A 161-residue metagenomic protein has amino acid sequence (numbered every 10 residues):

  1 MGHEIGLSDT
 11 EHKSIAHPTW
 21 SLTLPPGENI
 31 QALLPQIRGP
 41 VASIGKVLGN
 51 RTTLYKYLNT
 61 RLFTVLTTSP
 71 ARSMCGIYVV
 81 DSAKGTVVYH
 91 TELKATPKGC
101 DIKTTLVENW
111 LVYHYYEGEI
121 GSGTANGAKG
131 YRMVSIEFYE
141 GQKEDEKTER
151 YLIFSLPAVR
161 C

Functional and structural regions predicted by a protein language model:
M1, G6, T60-A71, K103-G123 (+1 more regions): Short beta-strand elements that form the blades of beta-propeller/WD-repeat-like and other beta-sheet-rich scaffold
M1-P35, K46, K143-D145: Extended alpha-helical scaffold segments
G2, G76-G85, A128-Q142: Beta-propeller blade signature
L24-Y55, L93-N109, R150-C161: Repeated scaffold domains used in trafficking and secretory/extracellular systems, primarily beta-propellers
G49-A83: Extended amphipathic alpha-helical scaffold segments
A71-C75, T86-H90, T96-G99, Y113 (+1 more regions): Eukaryotic short linear interaction motifs
V79-V88, T105-V112: C-terminal, active-site-flanking charged/polar segments
E140-E144, T148, P157-A158: Low-complexity intrinsically disordered segments
